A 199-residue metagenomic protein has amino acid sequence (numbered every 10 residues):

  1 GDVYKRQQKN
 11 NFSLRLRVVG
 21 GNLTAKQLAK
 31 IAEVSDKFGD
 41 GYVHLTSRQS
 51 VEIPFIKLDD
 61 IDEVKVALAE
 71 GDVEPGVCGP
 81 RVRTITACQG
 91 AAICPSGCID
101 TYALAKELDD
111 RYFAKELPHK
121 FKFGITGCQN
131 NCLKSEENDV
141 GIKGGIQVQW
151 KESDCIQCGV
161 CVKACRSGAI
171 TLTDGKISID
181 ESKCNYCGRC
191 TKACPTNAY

Functional and structural regions predicted by a protein language model:
G1-Y4: Short, small-residue-biased leader/transition segments that mark boundaries at the very start of proteins
Q8-R15, L172: Gly-rich Lys/Arg/Thr-decorated short loops/hinges at beta-loop-alpha junctions or inter-strand turns that position
F12-V148, D154-I156: Small-residue-enriched alpha-helical segments and adjacent helix-cap loops that form tight helix-helix packing
W150, I179-D180: Hydrophobic face of beta-strands forming the core of extended beta-sheets/solenoids, especially the left-handed
V160-I177, R189-Y199: Iron-sulfur cluster-binding cysteine motifs and their immediate structural context in ferredoxin-like electron-transfer
